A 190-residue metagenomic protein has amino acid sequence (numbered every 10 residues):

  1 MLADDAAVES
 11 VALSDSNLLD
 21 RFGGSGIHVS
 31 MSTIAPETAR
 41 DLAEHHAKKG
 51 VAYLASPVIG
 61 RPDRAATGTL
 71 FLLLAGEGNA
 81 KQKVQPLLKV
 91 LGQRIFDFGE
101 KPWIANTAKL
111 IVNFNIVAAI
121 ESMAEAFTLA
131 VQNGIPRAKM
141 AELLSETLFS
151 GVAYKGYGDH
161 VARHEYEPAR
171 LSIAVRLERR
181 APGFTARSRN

Functional and structural regions predicted by a protein language model:
M1-E37, F71-L73: Rossmann-like NAD(P)-binding element
L2, H46, L88-I95, L148 (+2 more regions): Structural signal for hydrophobic packing residues in well-ordered secondary-structure cores of soluble enzyme domains
A7, T38, N79-A80, S122 (+1 more regions): Short phosphate-engaging motifs
V11-A12, T33-N113, V117: Rossmann-fold dinucleotide-binding core
L18-F22, H45-H46, L129-Q132: A short helix-coil junction within the Rossmann-fold of NAD(P)-dependent oxidoreductases
I104-N190: Helical "substrate-binding/catalytic lid" subdomain of Rossmann-like NAD(P)-dependent dehydrogenases/reductases
